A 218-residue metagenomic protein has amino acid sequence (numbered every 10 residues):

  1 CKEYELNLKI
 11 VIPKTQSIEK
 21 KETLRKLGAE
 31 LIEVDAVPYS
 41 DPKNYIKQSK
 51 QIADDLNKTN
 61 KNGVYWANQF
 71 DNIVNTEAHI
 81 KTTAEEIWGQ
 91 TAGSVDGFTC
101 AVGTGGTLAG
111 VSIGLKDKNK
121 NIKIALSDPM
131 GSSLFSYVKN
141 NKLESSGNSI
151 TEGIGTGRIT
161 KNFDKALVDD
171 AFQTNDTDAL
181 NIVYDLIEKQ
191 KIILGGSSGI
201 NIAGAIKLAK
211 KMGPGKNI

Functional and structural regions predicted by a protein language model:
C1-D55, M130, L134-K142, S146-G147 (+2 more regions): Active-site-proximal loop->helix
C1-Y4, Q16-K21, A101-S112, L134-F135 (+1 more regions): Short glycine/serine/threonine-rich phosphate/pyrophosphate-binding segments that cradle anionic phosphate groups
Y4-L6, L27, L56, N60 (+2 more regions): Helix C-cap/helix->beta junction micro-motif
K43, I73-F172, K207-N217: Glycine-rich phosphate/pyrophosphate-binding loop at beta-loop-alpha junctions
Q51-Q69, L194-G196, I200-I218: Structural signature of the thiamine diphosphate
F163-G213: Active-site-adjacent helical/loop segments in soluble small-molecule enzymes
